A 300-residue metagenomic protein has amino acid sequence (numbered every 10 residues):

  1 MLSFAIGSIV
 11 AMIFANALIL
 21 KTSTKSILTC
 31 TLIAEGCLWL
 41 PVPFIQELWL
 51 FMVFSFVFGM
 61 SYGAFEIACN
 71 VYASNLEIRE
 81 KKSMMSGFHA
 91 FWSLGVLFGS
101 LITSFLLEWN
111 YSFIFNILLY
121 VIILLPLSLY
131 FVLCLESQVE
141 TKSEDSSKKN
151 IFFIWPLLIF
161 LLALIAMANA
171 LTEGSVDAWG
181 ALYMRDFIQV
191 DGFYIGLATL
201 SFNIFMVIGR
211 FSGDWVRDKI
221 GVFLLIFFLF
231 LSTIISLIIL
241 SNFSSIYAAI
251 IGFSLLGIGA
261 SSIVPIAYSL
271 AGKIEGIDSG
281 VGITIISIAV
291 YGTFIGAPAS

Functional and structural regions predicted by a protein language model:
A11-S23, L107, G209-G221: Helix-to-loop junctions at the C-terminal end of transmembrane segments in multipass secondary transporters
S23, F44-W49, Q189, N242-S244 (+1 more regions): Helix-breaking motifs and short loop linkers at transmembrane-helix boundaries and internal kinks in secondary membrane
K25-L28, I226: Primarily marks hydrophobic transmembrane alpha-helices of the MFS/SLC 12-helix fold
I33-Q46, S232-S244: C-terminal ends and interior cores of transmembrane alpha-helices in multi-pass membrane transporters/permeases
A64-I78, S262-E275: Intracellular juxtamembrane helix-capping segments at the cytosolic ends of symmetry-related transmembrane helices
I114-L133: Symmetry-related core transmembrane helices of the 12-TM Major Facilitator Superfamily/SLC fold
W155-L200, I204: Extracytoplasmic gate region of multi-pass secondary transporters
I220-A267: C-terminal transmembrane helical hairpin of 12-TM major facilitator-type secondary transporters
